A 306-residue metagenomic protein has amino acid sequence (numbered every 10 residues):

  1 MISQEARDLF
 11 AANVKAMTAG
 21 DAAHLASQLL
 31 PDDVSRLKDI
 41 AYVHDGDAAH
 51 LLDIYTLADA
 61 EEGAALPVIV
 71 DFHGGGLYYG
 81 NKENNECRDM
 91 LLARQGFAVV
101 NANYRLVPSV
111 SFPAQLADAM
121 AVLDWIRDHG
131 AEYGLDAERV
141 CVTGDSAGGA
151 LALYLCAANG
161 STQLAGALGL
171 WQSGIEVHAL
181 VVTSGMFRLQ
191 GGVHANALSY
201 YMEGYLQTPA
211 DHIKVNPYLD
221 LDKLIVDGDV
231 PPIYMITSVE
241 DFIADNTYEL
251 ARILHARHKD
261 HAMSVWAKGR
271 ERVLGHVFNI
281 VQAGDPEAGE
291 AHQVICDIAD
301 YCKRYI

Functional and structural regions predicted by a protein language model:
M1-I306: Alpha/beta-hydrolase superfamily serine-hydrolase fold, recognizing
